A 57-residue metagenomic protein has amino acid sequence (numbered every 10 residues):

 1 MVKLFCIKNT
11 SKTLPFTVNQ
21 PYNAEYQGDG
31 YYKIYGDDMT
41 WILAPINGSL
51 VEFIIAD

Functional and structural regions predicted by a protein language model:
V2-L50, I54: Basic/aromatic-rich interaction segments and small domains that mediate binding to polyanionic partners
